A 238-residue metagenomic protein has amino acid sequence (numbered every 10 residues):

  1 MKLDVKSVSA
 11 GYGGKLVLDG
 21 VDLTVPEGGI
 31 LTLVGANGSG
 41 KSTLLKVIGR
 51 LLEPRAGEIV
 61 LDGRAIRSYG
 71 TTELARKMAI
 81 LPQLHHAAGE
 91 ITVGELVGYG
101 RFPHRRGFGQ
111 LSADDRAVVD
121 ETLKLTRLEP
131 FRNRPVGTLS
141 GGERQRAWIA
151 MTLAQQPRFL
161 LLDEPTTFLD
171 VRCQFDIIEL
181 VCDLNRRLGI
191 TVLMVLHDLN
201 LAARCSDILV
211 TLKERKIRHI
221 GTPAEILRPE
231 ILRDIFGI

Functional and structural regions predicted by a protein language model:
V34-A36: The feature captures the beta-strand-to-loop junction immediately N-terminal to the Walker
G49: Helix-to-loop junction immediately C-terminal to a conserved catalytic motif
G57-A65, L74: Conserved ABC transporter NBD signature motif
G98, A113-F131: Conserved ABC ATPase "signature" region
Q110, P135-L139, E143: Conserved ABC ATPase signature
L160-E164: Catalytic Walker B motif of ABC-type/P-loop ATPase nucleotide-binding domains
L209-T222: H-loop (His-switch) and adjacent beta-strand-loop-beta switch element of ABC-type ATPase nucleotide-binding domains
